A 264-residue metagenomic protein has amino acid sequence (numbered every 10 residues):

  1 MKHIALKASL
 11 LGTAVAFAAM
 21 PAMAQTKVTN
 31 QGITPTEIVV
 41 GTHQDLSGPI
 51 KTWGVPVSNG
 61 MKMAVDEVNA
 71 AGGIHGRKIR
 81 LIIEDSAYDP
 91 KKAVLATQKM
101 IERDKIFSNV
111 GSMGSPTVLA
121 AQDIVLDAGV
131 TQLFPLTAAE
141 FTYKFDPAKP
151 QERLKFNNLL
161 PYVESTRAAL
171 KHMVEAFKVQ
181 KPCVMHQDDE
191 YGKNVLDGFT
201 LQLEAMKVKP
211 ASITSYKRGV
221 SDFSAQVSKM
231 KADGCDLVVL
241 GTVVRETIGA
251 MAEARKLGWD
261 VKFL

Functional and structural regions predicted by a protein language model:
M1-V39: Short, low-complexity disordered leader/linker segments with a strong preference for bacterial N-terminal type II
T26-V28, V39, T52-N59, E67-K144 (+2 more regions): Beta-alpha junction/loop-to-helix N-cap segments that form part of ligand/metal-binding clefts
T36-G54, S112, K181-M185: Short beta-strand segments enriched in small/hydrophobic residues
Q44, G114, L160, T242-V243: Short glycine-/small-residue-rich Rossmann-like dinucleotide-binding loops
L46, D85-A87, D188: Residue-level signal for short, function-critical loop segments
V94, I101-E102, V174-E175, K231 (+1 more regions): Non-catalytic positions within long, well-ordered alpha-helices that form the structural scaffold/packing of enzyme
K105-I213, K262-L264: Extracytoplasmic ligand/sensor domains, especially the bilobed periplasmic-binding protein
I124-V125, V195-L264: Extracellular/periplasmic bilobed ligand-binding domains
